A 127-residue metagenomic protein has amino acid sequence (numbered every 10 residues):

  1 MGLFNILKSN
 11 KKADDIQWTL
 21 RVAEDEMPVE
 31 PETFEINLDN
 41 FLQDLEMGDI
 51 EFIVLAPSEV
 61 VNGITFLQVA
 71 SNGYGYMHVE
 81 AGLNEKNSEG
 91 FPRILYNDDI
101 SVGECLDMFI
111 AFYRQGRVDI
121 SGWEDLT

Functional and structural regions predicted by a protein language model:
G2-F52, A56-T127: Acidic, proline/glycine-rich low-complexity IDRs
